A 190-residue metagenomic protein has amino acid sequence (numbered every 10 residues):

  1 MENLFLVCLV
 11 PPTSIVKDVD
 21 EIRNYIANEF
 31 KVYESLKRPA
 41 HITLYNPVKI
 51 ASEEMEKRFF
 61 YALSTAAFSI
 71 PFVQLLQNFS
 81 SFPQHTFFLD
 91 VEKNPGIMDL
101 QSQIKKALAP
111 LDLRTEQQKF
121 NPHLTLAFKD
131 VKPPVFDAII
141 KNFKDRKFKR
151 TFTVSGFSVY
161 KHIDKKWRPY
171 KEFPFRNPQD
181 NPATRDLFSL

Functional and structural regions predicted by a protein language model:
M1-V73, N94-F148, D164-L190: Basic, often amphipathic N-terminal segments
L76-S80: A short, structured active-site edge motif that brings together acidic residues
T86-F87, W167: Hydrophobic residues embedded in beta-strands of well-ordered beta-sheets
Y160: Active-site/acyl-donor-binding loops of N-acyltransferases
